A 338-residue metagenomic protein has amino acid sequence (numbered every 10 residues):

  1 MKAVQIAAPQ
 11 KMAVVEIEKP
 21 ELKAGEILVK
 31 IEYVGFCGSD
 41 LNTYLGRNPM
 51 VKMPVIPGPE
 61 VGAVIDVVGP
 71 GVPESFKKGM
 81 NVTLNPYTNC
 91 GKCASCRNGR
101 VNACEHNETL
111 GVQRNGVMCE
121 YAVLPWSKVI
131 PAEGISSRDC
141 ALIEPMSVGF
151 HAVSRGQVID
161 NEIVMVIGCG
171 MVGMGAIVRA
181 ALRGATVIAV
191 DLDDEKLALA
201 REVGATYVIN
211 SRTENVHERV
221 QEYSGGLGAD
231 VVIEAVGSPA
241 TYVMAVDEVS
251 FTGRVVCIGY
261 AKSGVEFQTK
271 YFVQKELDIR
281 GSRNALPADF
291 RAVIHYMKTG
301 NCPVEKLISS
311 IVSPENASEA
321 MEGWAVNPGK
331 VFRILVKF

Functional and structural regions predicted by a protein language model:
P20-V34, N48-A94, E133-I135: Glycine-rich beta-strand-centered segment in the early N-terminal region that forms part of a ligand/cofactor-binding
R47, D193, A261, A285: Residues in the short beta-alpha loop(s) of Rossmann-like NAD(P)-binding domains
E60, V64, M80-N81, S95 (+5 more regions): Residue-level marker of beta-strand positions
C90-I167, E305: NAD(P)H dinucleotide-binding glycine-rich loop of Rossmann-like/cofactor-binding domains, especially the beta1-alpha1
I135-E214, E218: Mid-domain Rossmann-like dinucleotide-binding core that forms the NAD(H)/NADP(H) cofactor-binding site
G156, A198, V203-D278, S318: Glycine-rich cofactor phosphate-binding loops and adjacent beta1-alpha1 units of small-molecule cofactor enzyme domains
V243-D247, P287-F338: C-terminal hydrophobic helical "lid"/dimerization subdomain of Rossmann-like NAD(P)H-dependent oxidoreductases
